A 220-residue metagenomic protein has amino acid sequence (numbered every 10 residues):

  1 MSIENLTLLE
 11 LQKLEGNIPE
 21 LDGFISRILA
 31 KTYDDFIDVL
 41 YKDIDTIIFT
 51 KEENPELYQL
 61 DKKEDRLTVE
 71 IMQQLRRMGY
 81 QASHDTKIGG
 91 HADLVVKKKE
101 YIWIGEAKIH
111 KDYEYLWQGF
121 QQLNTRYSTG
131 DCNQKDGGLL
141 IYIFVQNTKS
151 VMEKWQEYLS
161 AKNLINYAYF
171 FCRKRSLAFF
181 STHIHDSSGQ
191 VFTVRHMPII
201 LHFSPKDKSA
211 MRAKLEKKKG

Functional and structural regions predicted by a protein language model:
M1-D65: Interdomain/boundary linker segments immediately adjacent to catalytic/signaling cores
D38-T46, T50, L60, E64-T68 (+8 more regions): Localized chelating/binding microdomains that coordinate divalent metal ions or stabilize phosphate-bearing
V69-K99: Active-site metal-binding core of divalent-cation-utilizing nuclease and nuclease-like domains
H91, I102, V191-T193: Short, mixed charged/polar active-site loops that provide acid/base catalysis or chelate metal/phosphate cofactors
L94-V96, I102-I109: Conserved catalytic cores of phosphodiester-cleaving nucleases, focusing on short active-site segments
K99-E100, C132: Short strand-connecting beta-turns/loops that link adjacent beta-strands
I109-N163: Catalytic cores of nucleic-acid endonucleases
Y142-G220: Domain-level recognition of nuclease-like catalytic cores that cleave nucleotide substrates
